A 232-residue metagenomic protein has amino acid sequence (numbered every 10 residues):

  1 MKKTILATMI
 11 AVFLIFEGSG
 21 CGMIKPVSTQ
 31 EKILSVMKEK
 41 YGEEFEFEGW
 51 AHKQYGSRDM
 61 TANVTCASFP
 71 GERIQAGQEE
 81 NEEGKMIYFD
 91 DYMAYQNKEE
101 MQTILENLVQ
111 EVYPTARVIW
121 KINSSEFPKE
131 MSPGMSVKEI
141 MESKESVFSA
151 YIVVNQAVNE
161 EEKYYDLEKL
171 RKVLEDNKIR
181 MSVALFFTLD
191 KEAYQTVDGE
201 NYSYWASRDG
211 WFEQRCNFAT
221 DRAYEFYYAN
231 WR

Functional and structural regions predicted by a protein language model:
M1-M23: Sec-dependent N-terminal signal peptides of Gram-positive bacterial secreted proteins and lipoproteins
M23-G49, E100-Y113, E168: Short, non-transmembrane alpha-helical segments in secretory-pathway proteins
E44-Q78: Exposed beta-strand-loop-beta-strand "reactive/processing" segments of non-cytosolic proteins
E72-Q96: A short, surface-exposed beta-strand/turn
Y92-E200, G210, F218-W231: Metal-dependent nuclease catalytic core centered on acidic motifs
S203: N-terminal charged segments
A206-S207: Eukaryote-biased recognition of C-terminal alpha-helical segments
